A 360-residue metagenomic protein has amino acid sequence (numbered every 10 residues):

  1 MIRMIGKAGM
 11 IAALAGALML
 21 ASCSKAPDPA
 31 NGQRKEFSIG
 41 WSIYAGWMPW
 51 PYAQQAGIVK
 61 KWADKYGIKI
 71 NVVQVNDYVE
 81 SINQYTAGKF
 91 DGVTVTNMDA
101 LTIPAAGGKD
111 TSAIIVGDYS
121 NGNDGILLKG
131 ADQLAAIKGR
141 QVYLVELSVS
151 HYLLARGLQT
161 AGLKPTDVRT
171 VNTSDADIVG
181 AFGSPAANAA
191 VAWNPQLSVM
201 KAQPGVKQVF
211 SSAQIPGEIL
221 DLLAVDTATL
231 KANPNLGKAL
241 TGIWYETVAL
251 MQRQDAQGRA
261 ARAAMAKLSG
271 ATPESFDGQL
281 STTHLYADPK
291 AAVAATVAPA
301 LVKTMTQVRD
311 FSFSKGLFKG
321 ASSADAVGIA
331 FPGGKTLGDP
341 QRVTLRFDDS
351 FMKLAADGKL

Functional and structural regions predicted by a protein language model:
M1-M10: Bacterial N-terminal signal peptides that target proteins for export
M19-S22: C-terminal motif of bacterial Sec signal peptides marking the signal peptidase cleavage site
P27-T173, A181, N188-N194, G217 (+1 more regions): Short, glycine-/small- and polar/acidic-enriched structural segments that line small-molecule recognition paths
K60, D64, Q159, A202 (+2 more regions): Short polybasic/polar patches that bind polyanions
D99, T170, A176-P273: Pocket-lining segment of extracytoplasmic ligand-binding domains
A232-A321: Secondary-structure end/capping motifs
R309-L360: Conserved C-terminal helix/tail region of periplasmic/extracytoplasmic solute-binding proteins
